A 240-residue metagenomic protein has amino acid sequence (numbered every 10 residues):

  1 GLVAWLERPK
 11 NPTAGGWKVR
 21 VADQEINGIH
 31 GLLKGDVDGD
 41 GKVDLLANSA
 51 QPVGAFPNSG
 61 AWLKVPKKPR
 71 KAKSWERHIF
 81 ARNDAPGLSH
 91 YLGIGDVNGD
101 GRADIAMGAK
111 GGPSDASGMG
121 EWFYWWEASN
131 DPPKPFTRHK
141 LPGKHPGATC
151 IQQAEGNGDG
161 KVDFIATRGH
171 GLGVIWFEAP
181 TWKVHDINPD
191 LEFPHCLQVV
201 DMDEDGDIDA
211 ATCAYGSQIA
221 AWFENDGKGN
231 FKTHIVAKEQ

Functional and structural regions predicted by a protein language model:
G1-Q240: Beta-propeller-forming repeat regions
